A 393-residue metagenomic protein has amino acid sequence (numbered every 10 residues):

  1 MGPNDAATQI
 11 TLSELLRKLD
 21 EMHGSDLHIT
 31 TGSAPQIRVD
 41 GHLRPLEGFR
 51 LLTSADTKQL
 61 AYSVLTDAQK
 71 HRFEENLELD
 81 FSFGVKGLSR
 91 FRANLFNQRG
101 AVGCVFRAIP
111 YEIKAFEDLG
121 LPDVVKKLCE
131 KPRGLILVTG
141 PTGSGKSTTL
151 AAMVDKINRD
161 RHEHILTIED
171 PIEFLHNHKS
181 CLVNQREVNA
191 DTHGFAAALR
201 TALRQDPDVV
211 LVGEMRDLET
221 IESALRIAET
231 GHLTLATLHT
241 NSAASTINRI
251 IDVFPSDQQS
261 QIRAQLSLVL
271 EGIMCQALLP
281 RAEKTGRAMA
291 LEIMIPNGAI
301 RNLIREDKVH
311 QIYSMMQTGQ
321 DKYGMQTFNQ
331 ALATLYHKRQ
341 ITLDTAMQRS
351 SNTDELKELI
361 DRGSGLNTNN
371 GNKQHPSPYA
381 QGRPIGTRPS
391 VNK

Functional and structural regions predicted by a protein language model:
M1-K393: Short, flexible helix-loop junctions that flank or precede catalytic/ligand sites
